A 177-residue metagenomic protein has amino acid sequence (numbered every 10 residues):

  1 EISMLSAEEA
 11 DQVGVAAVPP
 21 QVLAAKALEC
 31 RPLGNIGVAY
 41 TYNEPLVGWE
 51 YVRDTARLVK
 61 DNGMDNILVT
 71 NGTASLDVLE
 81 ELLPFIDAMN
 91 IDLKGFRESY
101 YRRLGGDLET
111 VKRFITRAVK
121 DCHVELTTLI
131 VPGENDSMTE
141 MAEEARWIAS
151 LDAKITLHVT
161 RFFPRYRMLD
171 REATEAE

Functional and structural regions predicted by a protein language model:
E1-A88: Conserved Radical SAM active-site core
S3, R171-E177: Short, intrinsically disordered, charge-balanced linker/junction segments flanking boundaries in proteins
M4-E9, Y42-V47, G72-L79, A88-G105 (+2 more regions): Conserved radical SAM core fold
E9-G14, R103-D107, R171-E172: Short glycine-enriched, charge-decorated loop/helix-capping segments at active-site entrances that position
L46-R53, R57, R102-E125: P-loop/Walker A phosphate-binding loop and immediately adjacent motor/lid segment at beta-alpha junctions
V52-N66, D136-I155, T174-A176: Short, electropositive alpha-helical surface patch
E80-F96, A145-T156, E177: Structural recognition of alpha->loop->beta junctions
T110-M168: Conserved C-terminal portion of the radical SAM core fold that forms the substrate/S-adenosylmethionine-binding
